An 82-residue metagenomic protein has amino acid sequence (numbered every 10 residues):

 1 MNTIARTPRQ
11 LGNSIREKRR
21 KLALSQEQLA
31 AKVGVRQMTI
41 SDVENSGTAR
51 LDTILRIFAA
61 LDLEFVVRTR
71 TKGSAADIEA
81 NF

Functional and structural regions predicted by a protein language model:
M1-R20: A short, Lys/Arg-rich alpha-helix, primarily the initiator
P8, Q37, S46-T48: A short, glycine- and basic residue-enriched loop/turn that sits immediately adjacent to a domain's principal
S14, S25, R50-T53: Residues that mark the N-terminal boundary/hinge immediately upstream of a DNA-recognition element
R20, G34, N45-S46: Residue-level detection of the helix-turn-helix DNA-binding "recognition helix"
A23-T39: Short alpha-helical DNA-recognition segment
S46-A59: Short, basic-rich loop-to-helix N-cap that marks the start of a DNA-contacting helix
A59, V66-F82: Short, charged recognition helix plus adjacent turn of helix-turn-helix-like nucleic-acid-binding domains
